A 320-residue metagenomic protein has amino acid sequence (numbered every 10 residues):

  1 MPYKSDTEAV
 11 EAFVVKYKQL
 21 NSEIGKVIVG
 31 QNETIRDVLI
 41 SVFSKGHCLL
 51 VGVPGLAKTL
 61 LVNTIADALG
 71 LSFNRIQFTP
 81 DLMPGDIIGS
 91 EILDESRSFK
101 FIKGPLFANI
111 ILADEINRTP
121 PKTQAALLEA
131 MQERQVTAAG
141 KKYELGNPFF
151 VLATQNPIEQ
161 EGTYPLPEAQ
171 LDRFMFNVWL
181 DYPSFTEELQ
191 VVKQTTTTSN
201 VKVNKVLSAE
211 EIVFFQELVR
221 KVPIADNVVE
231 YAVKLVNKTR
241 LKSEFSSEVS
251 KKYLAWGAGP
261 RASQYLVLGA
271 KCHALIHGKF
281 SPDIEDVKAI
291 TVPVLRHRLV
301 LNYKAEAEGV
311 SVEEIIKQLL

Functional and structural regions predicted by a protein language model:
M1-T7, E11, K242-L320: C-terminal engagement/docking regions of AAA+ P-loop ATPases
D6-V14, V27-I28, N177-V249, I276-F280 (+2 more regions): Conserved C-terminal "switch" segment of AAA+ ATPases
V10-L56: Pre-Walker A (pre-P-loop) alpha-helix and adjacent loop at the N terminus of AAA/AAA+ ATPase modules, a conserved
V42-T79: Walker A/P-loop
V53, I87, T154: P-loop (Walker A) phosphate-binding loop of NTP-binding proteins
P80-N109: Short glycine-rich substrate-engagement loop in P-loop NTPases that contacts/grips substrate
K100-N109, A138-Q155, L166-M175: AAA+/SF3 P-loop NTPase mechanochemical coupling elements
F107-Q132, G146, E161-Q170, Y182-Q190: Conserved AAA+/SF3 P-loop NTPase catalytic/coupling segment centered on the Walker-B
